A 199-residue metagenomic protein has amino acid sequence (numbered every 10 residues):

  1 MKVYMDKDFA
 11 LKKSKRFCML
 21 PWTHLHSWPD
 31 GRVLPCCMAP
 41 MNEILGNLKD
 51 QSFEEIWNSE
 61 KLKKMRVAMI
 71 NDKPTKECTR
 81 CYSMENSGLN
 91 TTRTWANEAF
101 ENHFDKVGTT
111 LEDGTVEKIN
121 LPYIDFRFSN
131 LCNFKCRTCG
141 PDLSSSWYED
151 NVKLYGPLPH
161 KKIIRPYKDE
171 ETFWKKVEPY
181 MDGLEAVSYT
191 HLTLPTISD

Functional and structural regions predicted by a protein language model:
K2-L111, N120-Y123: Accessory C-terminal segments flanking Radical SAM cores
W22-G31, G114-D142, L184-S188: N-terminal pre-triad scaffold of radical SAM enzymes
P35-N42, F126-Y167, D199: Canonical Radical SAM [4Fe-4S] cluster-binding loop centered on the CxxxCxxC motif and its immediate flanking residues
K63-K64, R80-T115, D142-M181: Conserved N-terminal segment of class I S-adenosyl-L-methionine
D72-K73, K118, Y180-G183: Short helix-terminating capping/connector loops at secondary-structure junctions
T190-T196: Conserved small/polar residues in nucleotide/adenosyl-binding loops
